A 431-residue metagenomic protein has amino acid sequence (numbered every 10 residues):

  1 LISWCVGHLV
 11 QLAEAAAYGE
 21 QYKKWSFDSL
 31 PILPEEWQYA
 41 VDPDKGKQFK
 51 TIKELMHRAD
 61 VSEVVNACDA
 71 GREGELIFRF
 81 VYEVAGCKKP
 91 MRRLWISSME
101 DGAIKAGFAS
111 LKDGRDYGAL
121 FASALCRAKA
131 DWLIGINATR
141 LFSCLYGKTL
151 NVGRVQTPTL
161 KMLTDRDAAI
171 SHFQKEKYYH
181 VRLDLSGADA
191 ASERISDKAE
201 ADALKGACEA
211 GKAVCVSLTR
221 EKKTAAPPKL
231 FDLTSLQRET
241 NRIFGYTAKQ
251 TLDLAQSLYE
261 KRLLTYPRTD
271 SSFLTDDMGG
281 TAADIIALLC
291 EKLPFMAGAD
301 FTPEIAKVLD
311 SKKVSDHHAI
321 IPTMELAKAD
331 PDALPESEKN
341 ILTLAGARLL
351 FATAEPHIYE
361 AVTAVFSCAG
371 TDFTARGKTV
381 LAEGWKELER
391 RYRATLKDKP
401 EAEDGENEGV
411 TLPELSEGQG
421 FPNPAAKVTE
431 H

Functional and structural regions predicted by a protein language model:
L1-A128, W132, F301, E406 (+1 more regions): Intrinsically disordered, low-complexity regulatory segments
L1-P43, E54, G147-Q256, E260 (+3 more regions): Long, highly charged, low-complexity internal segments
C5-G7, D69-E75, I96-M99, Q256-S257 (+6 more regions): An acidic- and aromatic-residue-enriched active-site/binding cleft used to recognize and process polar
C68, R238-T240, R268: Short glycine-centered, acidic/aromatic-flanked micro-motifs in structured strand/loop junctions that mark active-site
V84-K89, K112, N137, L141 (+6 more regions): A generic secondary-structure signal for well-formed alpha-helical elements
S123-G153: Amphipathic alpha-helical segments of the small helical/lid subdomains adjacent to P-loop NTPase cores
Y246-V314: Extended, well-ordered alpha-helical scaffold/bundle regions in very large, multi-domain proteins
P303-A333: Acidic, turn-prone loop/beta-hairpin segments
